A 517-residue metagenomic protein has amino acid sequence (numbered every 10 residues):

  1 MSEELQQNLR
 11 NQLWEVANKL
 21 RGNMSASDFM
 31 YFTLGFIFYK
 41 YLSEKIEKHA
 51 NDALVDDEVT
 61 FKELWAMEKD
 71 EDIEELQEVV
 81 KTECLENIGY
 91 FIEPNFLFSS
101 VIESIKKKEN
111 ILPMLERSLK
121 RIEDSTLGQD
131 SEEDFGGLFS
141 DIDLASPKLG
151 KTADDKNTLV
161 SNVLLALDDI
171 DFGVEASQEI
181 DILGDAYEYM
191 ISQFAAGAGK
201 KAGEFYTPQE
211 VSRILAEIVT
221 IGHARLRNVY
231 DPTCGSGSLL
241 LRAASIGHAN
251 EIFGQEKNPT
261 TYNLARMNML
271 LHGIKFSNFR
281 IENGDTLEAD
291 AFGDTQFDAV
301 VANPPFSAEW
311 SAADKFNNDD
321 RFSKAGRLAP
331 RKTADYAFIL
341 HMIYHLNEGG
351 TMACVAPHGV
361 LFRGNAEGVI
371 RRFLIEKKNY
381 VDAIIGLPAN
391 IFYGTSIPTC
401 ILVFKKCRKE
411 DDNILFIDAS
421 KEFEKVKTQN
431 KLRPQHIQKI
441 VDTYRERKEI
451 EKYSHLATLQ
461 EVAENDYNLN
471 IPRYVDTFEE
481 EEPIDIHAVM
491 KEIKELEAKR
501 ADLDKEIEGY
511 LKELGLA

Functional and structural regions predicted by a protein language model:
M1-I214, I218-V219, S277-T286, A291 (+3 more regions): Non-catalytic, mostly N-terminal accessory regions of nucleic-acid modification and defense proteins
S2-E4, D290, D294-A517: A conserved structural/catalytic subdomain of Rossmann-like adenosyl-cofactor enzymes
K40-A53, F194, H223, G247 (+4 more regions): A generic secondary-structure signal for well-formed alpha-helical elements
A195-A198, N250-E251, E424-K425: Short small-residue beta-strand/loop micro-motif enriched in glycine and branched aliphatics
K201-A302, S307-F316, F322-A325, Y336-A337 (+2 more regions): Conserved S-adenosyl-L-methionine
